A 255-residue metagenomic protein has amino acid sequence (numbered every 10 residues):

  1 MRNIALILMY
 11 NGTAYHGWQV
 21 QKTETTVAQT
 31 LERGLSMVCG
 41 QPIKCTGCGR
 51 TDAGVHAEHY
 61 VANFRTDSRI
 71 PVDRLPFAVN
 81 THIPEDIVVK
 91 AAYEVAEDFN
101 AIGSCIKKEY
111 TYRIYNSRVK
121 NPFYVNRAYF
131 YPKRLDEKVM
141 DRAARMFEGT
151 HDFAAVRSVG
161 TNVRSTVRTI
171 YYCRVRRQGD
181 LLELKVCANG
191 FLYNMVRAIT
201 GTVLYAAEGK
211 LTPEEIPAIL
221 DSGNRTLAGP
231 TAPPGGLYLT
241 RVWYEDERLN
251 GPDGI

Functional and structural regions predicted by a protein language model:
M1-I255: Structured-RNA-binding interfaces characteristic of tRNA pseudouridine synthases
